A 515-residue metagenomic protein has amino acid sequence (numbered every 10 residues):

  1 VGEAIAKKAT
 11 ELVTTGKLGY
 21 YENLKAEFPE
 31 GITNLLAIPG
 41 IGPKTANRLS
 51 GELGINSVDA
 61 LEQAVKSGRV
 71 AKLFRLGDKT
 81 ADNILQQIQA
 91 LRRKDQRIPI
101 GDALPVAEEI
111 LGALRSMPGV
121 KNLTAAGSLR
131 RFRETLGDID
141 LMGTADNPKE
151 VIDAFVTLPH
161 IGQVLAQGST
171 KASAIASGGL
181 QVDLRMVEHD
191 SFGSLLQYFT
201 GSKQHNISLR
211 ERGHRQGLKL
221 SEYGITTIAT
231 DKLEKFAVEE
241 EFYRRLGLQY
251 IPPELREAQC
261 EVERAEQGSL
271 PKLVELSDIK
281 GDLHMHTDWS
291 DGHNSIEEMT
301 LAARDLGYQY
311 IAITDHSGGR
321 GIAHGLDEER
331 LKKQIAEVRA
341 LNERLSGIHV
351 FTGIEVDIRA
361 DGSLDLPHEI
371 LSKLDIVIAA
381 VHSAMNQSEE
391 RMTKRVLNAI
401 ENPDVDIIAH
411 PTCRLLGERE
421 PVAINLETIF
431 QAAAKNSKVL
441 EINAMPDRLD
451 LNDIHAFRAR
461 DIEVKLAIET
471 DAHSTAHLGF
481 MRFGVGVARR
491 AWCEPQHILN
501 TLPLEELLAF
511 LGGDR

Functional and structural regions predicted by a protein language model:
V1-A172, G193-L195, I207, H214-I228 (+4 more regions): Accessory alpha-helical DNA-binding modules that contact the DNA backbone or grooves
A26-E30, S317-G319, E355, R414: Short linear capping/connector segments at secondary-structure termini
I100, D288-W289: Short acidic-aromatic active-site loops that bind/stabilize oxyanions
L123-A125, G281-M285, E355: Two-metal-ion RNase H-like nuclease active-site motif
L129, V356-I358: Hydrophobic pocket-lining residues within nucleotide cofactor-binding pockets
F132-L218, E222-T287, H293-I313, G318-H349 (+1 more regions): Charged catalytic cores and adjacent phosphate/nucleic-acid-binding surfaces used for phosphate/nucleic-acid chemistry
